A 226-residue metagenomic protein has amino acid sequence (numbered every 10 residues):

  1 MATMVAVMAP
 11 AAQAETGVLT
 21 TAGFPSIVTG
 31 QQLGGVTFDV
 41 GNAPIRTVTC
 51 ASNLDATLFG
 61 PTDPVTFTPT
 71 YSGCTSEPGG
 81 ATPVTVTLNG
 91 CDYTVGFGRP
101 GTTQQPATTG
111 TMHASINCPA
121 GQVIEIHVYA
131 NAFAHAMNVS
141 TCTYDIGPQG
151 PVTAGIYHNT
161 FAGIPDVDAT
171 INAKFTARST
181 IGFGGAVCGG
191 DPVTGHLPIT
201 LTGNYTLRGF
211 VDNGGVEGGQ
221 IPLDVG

Functional and structural regions predicted by a protein language model:
M1-A14: Secretory targeting and sorting signals
Q13-A81, T85-T87, D92-T94, T180-G226: N-terminal segment immediately downstream of the Sec signal-peptide cleavage site in secreted/extracellular proteins
A51-I171: Predominantly extracellular/secreted and cell-surface proteins with exposed, flexible low-complexity segments
A173-R178: Lipid-handling modules and contact-site tethers
